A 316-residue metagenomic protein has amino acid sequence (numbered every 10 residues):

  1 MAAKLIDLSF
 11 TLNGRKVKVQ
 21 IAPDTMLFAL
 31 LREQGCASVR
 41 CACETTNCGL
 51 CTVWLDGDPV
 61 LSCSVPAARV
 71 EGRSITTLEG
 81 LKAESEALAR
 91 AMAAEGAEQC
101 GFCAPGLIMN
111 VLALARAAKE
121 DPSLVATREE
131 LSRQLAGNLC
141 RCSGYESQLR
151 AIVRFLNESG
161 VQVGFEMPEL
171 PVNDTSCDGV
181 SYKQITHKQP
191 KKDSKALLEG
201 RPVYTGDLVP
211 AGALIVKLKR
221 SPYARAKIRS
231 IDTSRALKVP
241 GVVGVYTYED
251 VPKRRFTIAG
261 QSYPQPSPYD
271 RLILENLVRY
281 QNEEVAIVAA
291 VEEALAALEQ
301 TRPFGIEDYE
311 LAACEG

Functional and structural regions predicted by a protein language model:
M1-C177: Signature of N-terminal electron-transfer/Fe-S-associated modules in redox systems
S159-G316: Flexible, low-hydrophobicity surface segments
